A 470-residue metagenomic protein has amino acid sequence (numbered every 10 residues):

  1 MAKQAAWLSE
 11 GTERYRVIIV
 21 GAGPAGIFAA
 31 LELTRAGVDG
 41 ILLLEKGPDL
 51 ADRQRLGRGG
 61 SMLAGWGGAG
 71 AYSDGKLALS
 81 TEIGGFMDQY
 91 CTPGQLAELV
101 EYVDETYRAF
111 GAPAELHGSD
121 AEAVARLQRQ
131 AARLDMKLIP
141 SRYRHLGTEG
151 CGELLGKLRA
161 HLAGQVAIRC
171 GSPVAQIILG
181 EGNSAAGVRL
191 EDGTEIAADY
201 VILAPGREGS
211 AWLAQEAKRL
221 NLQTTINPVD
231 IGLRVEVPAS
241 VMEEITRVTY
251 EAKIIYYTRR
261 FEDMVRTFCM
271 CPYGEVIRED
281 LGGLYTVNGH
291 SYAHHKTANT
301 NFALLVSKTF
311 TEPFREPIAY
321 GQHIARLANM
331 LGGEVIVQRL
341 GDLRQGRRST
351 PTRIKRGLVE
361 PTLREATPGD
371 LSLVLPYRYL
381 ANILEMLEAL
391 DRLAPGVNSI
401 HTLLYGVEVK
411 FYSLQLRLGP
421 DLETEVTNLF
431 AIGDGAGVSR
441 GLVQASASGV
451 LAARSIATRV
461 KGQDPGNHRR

Functional and structural regions predicted by a protein language model:
A2-G84, E122-R470: Residues forming the flavin
G65-H117: Dinucleotide-binding Rossmann-like beta1-alpha1 core, especially the glycine-rich loop that anchors the ADP
